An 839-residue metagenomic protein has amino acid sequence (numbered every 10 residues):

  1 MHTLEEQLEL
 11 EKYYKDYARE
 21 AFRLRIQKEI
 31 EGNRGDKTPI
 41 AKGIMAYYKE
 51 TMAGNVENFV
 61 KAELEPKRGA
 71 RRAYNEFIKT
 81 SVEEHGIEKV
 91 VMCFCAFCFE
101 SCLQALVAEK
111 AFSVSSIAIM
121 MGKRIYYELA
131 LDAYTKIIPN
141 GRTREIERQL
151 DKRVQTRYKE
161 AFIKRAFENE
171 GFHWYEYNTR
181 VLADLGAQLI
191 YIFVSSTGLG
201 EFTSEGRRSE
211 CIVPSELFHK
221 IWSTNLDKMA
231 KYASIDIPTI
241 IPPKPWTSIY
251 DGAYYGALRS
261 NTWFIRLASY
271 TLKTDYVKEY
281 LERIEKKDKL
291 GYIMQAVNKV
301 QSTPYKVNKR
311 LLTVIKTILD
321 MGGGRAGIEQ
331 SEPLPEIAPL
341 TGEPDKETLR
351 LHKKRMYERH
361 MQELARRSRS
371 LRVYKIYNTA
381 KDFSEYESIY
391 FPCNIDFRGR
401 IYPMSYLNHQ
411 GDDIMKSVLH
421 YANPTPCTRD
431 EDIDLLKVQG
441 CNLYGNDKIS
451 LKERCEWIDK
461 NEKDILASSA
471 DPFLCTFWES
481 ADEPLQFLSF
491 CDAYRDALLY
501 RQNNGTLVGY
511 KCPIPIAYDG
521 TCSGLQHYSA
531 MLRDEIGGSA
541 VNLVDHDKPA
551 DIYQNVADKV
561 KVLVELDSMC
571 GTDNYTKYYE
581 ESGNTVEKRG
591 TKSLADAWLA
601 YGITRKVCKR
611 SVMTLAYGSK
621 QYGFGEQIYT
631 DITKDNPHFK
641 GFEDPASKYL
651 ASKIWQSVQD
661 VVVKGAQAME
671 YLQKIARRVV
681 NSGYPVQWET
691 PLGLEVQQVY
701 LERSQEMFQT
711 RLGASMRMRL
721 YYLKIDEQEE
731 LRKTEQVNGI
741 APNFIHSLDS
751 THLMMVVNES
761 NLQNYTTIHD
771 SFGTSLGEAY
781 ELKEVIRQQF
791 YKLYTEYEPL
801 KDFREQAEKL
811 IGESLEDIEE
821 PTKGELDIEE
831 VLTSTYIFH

Functional and structural regions predicted by a protein language model:
M1-K609, A616-A741, E759, Y780-E784 (+1 more regions): Non-catalytic nucleic-acid-binding interfaces of large nucleic-acid enzymes and RNP effectors
P392, N764, S771: Short, surface-exposed charged micro-motifs
F397-R398, T767-H769: Short Gly/Ser/Thr- and Asp/Glu-enriched loop/turn motifs at secondary-structure junctions
V612, I745, M754-V757, K783 (+1 more regions): Generic hydrophobic alpha-helical scaffold/packing signal
V612-T614, T630, S771-S775: Conserved short loop/turn motifs at secondary-structure junctions
F624, L753, D770-F772: Hydrophobic, well-ordered secondary-structure elements that form the walls of internal hydrophobic environments
G739-S747, G773-G777: Short, contiguous acidic/charged loop-to-helix segments that flank catalytic cores in large enzymes
D749-I768: Active-site palm subdomain of RNA-directed nucleic acid polymerases
